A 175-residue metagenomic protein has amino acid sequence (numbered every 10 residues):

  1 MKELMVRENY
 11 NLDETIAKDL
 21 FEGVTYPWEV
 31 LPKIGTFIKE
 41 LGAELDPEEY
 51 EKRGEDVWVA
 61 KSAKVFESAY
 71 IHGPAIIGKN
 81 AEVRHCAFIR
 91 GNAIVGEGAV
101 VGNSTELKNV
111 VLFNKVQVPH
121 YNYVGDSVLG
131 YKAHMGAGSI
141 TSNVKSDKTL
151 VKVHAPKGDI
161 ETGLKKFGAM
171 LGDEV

Functional and structural regions predicted by a protein language model:
M1-D56, K61: Terminal amphipathic alpha-helical/low-complexity segments used for targeting or macromolecular assembly
G42, A69-I77, E82-G172: Flexible, glycine/small-residue-enriched loop-and-beta-strand segment within the central core of proteins
S62, F66-S68: WD40 beta-propeller repeat fold
